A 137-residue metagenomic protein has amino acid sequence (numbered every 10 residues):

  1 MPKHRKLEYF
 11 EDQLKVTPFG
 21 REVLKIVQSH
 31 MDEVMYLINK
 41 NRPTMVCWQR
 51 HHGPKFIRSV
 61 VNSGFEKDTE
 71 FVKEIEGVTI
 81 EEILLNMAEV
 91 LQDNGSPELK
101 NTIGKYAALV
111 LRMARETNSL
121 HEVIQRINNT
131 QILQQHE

Functional and structural regions predicted by a protein language model:
M1-E137: Long, compositionally biased charged/polar accessory segments in the mid-to-C-terminal portions of proteins
